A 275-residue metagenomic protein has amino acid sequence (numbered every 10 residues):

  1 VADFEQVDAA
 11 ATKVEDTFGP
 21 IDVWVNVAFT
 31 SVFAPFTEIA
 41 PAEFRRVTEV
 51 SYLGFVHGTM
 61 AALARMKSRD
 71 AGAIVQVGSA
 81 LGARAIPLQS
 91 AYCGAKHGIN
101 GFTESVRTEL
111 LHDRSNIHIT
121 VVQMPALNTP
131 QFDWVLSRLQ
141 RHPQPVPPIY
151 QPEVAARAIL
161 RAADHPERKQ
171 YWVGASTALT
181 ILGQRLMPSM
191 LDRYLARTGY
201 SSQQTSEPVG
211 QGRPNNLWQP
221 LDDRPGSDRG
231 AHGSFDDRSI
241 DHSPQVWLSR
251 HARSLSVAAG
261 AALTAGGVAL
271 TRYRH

Functional and structural regions predicted by a protein language model:
V1-A9, P41: The beta1-alpha1 cofactor-binding region of Rossmann-like NAD(H)/NADP(H)-dependent oxidoreductases
V27-V32: Conserved NAD(P)H cofactor-binding loop of Rossmann-fold oxidoreductase domains
P35-F36, E43-R45: Substrate-binding pocket helix/loop in short-chain dehydrogenase/reductase
T59, A95: Active-site helix of classical SDR
S79: Residue(s) in the substrate-gating loop at a strand-loop-helix junction that position the organic substrate next
E109-E207: SDR active-site lid
L248-R274: Hydrophobic alpha-helical topogenic segments used for membrane insertion/localization
